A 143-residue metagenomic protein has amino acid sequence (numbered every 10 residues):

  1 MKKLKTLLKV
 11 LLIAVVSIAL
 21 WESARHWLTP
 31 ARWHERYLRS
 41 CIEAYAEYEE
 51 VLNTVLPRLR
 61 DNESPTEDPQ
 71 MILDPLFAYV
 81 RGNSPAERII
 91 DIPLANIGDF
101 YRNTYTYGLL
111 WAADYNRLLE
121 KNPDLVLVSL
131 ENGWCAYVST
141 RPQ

Functional and structural regions predicted by a protein language model:
M1, K9, R25-R32, L109 (+2 more regions): Generic detector of bulky aromatic hydrophobic side chains
M1-S17: N-terminal Sec-pathway targeting helices
S17-I89: N-terminal export/targeting and maturation segments
P57-Q143: Low-complexity, acidic interaction segments enriched in glycine
